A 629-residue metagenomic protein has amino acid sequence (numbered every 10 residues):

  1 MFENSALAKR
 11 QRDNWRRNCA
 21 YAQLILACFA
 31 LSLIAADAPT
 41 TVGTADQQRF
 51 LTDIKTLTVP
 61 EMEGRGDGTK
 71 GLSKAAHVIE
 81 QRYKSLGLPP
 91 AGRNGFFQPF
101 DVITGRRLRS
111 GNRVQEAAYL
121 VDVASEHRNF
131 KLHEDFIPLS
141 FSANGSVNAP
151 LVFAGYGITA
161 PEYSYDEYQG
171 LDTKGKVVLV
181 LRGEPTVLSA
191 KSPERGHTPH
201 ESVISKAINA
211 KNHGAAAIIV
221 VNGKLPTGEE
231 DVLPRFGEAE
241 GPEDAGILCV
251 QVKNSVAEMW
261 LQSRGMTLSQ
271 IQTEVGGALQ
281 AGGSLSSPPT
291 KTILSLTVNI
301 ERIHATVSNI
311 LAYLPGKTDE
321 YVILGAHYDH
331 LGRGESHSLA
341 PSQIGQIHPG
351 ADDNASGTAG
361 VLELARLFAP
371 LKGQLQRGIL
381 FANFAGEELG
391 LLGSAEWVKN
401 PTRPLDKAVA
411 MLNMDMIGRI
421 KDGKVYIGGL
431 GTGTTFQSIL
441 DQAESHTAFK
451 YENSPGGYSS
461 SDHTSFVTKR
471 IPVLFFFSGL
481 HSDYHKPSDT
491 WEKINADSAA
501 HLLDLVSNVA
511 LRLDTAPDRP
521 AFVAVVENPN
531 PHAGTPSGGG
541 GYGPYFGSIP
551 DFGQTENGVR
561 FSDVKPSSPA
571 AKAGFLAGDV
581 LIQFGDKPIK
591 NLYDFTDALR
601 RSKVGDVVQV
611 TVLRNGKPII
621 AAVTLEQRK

Functional and structural regions predicted by a protein language model:
A38-G43, P60-K70, F141-S142, Y163-Y168 (+10 more regions): Second-shell loop/turn segments in exported
A45-K70, L86, P90-G92, E230-V232 (+5 more regions): N-terminal capping segment at the start of a domain
T52, E63-A190, P288-R302, T306-N309 (+2 more regions): Noncatalytic luminal/extracellular "stalk/propeptide" segments of secretory-pathway proteins
D122-K131, Q169, A245-Q272, K317-D319 (+3 more regions): Metal-dependent peptidase/peptidase-like ectodomains
A124, F130-G170, E243-G350, E363-R366 (+2 more regions): Soluble metallo-hydrolase cores and metallopeptidase-like ectodomains found primarily in the secretory/periplasmic
R195-E201, S205, P226-G228, T306 (+3 more regions): Acidic/histidine-rich catalytic neighborhood of metal-dependent amide-processing enzymes
A359-L362, R366-P370, S482-P531: His/Asp/Glu-rich mid-to-C-terminal helical/loop segments that flank catalytic regions of hydrolases
P520-K629: C-terminal recognition in membrane/secretory proteostasis and scaffolding
